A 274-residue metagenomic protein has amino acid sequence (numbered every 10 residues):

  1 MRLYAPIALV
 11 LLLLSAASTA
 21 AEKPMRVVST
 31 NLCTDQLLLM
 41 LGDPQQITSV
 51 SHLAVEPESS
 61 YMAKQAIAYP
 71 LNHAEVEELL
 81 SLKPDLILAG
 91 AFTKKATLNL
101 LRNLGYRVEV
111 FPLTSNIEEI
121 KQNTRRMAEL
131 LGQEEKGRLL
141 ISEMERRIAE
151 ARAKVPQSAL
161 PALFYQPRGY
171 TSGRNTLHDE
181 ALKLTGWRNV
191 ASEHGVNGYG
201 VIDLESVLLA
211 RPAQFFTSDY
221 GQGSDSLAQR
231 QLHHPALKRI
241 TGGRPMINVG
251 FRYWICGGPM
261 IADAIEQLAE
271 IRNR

Functional and structural regions predicted by a protein language model:
P6-A16: Bacterial N-terminal signal peptides
A17-A21: Sec/Tat signal peptide C-region and signal peptidase I cleavage site
M25-L38, E135-W187: Basic- and aromatic-lined ligand-binding clefts that recognize polyanionic substrates
M25-R26, E119-E129, R138, D219-R274: Structured C-terminal subdomain patch of bacterial secreted/periplasmic proteins
R26-L82, L86-F92, V190, A210: A short, structured surface patch at a secondary-structure boundary
N31, A91, P167, Q214 (+1 more regions): Short secondary-structure boundary segments
S51, L177-Y199, P245-N248: His/Asp/Glu-enriched short active-site or ligand-binding loop at hydrolase and phosphoryl-transfer sites
A96, L113-R126, P161-E180, S224: Extracytoplasmic ligand-binding site segments that recognize negatively charged/polar headgroups
